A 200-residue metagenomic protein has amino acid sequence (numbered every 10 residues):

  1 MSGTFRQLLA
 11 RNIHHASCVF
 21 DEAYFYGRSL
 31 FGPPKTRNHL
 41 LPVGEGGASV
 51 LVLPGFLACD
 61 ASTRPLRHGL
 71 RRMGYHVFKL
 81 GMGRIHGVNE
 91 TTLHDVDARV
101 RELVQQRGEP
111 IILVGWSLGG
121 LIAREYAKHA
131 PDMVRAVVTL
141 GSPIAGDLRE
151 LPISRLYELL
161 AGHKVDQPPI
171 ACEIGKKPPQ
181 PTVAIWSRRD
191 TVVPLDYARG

Functional and structural regions predicted by a protein language model:
M1-R6, L156-L159, A184: Intrinsic disorder/low-complexity detector
M1-V50, H68, M73, Q106: Flexible, membrane-associating and regulatory peripheral segments of lipid-active enzymes
H14, Y24-Y26, Y75, Y126 (+2 more regions): Sequence-level detector for tyrosine residue identity
L41-P42, E173-K176, A198-G200: Short secondary-structure boundary/capping segments
E45-A61, P65, G69-P179: Serine-dependent carboxylesterase/thioesterase catalytic core of lipase-like alpha/beta-hydrolase/SGNH enzymes
P178-T191: Conserved strand-to-loop "acid loop" that flanks and positions the catalytic carboxylate
T191-Y197: Conserved alpha/beta-hydrolase "acid-adjacent" motif
